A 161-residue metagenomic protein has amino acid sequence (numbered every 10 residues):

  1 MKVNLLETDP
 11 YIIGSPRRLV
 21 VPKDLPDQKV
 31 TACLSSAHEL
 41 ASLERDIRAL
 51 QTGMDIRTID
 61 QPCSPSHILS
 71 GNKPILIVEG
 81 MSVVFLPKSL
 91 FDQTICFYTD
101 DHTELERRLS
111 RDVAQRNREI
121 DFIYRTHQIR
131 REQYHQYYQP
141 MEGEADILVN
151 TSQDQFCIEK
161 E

Functional and structural regions predicted by a protein language model:
M1, L90-F91, G143-E144: Short, structured coil segments at secondary-structure junctions
V3-L5, T94-C96, L148: Conserved beta-strand scaffold positions in the cores of enzyme catalytic domains, especially in NTP/NDP-utilizing
N4, I13-C63, I75: Conserved nucleotide-sensing/catalytic segment adjacent to the nucleotide-binding pocket in NTP-handling enzymes
D9, D92, D146: Receiver (REC) domain switch/active-site residues of two-component response regulators
S36-L40, E44, K88, I120 (+2 more regions): Amphipathic alpha-helical transducer elements in NTP-driven molecular machines
H67-A114: ATP-dependent NMP and nucleoside kinases share a basic, alpha-helical "lid"
N72, S110-A114, E132-E161: NTP-dependent small-molecule kinase module
F97-P140: Conserved catalytic-core segment of NTP-binding enzymes
